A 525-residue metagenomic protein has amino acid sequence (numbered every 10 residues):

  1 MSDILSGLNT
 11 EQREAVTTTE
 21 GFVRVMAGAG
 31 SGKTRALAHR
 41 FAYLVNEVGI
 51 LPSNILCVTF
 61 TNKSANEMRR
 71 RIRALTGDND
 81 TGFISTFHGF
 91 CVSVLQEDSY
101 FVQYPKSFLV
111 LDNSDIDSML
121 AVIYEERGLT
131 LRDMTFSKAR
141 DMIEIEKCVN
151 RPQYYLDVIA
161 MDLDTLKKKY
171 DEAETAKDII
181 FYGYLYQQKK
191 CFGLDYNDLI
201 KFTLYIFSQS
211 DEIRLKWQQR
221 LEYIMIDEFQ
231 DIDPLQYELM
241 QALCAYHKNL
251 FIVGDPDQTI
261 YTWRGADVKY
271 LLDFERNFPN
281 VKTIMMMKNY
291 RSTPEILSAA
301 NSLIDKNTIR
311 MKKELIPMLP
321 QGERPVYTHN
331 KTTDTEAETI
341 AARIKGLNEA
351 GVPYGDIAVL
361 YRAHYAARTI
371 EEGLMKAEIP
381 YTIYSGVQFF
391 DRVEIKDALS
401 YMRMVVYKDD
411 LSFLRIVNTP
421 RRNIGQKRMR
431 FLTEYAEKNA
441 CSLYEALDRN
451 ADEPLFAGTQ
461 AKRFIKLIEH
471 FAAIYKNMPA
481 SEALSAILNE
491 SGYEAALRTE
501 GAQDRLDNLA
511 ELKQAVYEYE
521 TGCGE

Functional and structural regions predicted by a protein language model:
M1-K106, V110, C191, L215 (+2 more regions): P-loop NTPase Walker
G7-T17, G21-M26, A36, L56 (+6 more regions): Conserved helicase NTPase motor core
T18-T19, R24, N79-G82, Y100-N197 (+4 more regions): ATP-hydrolysis module of ASCE/P-loop NTPase motor domains, specifically the Walker B Asp-Glu catalytic pair
G21, I50-N54, D80, M119 (+6 more regions): Short glycine-/polar-rich loops that comprise or flank the Walker A/P-loop and associated switch/sensor motifs
V25, S31-L37, P279-K282, M287-P380 (+2 more regions): Helicase P-loop NTPase motor core
D78-I84, E378-Q388: Conserved RecA-like helicase motor-core motifs
F90-S99, D257-T262, R291, Y384-V406: Short alpha-helix plus adjacent loop in nuclease-associated cores
L166, Y170, P353, A367-I379 (+2 more regions): Conserved helicase C-terminal RecA-like lobe
